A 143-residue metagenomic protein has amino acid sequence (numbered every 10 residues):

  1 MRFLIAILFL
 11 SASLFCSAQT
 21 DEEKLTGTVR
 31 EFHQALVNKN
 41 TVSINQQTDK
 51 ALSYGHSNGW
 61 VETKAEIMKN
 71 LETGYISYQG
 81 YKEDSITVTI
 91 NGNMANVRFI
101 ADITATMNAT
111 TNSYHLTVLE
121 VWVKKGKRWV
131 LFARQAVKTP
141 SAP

Functional and structural regions predicted by a protein language model:
M1-I5: Positively charged n-region of N-terminal signal peptides that target proteins for export
A6-L8, N38: Residues marking helix boundaries in flexible regions
L8-S17: Hydrophobic h-region of N-terminal signal peptides that target proteins for export in Gram-negative bacteria
Q19-Q46, S53-P143: A beta-strand edge to alpha-helix "cap/lid" segment located at domain peripheries
